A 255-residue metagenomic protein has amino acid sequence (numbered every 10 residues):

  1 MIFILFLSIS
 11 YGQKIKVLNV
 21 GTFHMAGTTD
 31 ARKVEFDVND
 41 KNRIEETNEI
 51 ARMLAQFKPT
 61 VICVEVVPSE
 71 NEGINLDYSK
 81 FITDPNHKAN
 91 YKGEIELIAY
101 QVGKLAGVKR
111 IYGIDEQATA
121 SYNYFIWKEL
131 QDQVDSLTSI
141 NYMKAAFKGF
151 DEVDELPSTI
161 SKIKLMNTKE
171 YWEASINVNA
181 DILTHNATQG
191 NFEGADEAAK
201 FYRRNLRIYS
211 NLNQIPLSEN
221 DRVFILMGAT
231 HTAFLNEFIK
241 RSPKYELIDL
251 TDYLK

Functional and structural regions predicted by a protein language model:
M1-K16: Bacterial Sec-dependent N-terminal signal peptides
H24-R43: Acidic/histidine-rich helix-loop elements that form or flank divalent-metal/phosphate-binding sites at the catalytic
A26-T28, E70-I74, A120-Y124, T232-L235: Short catalytic/ligand-binding loop motif for oxyanion handling, primarily in non-cytosolic enzymes, centered on
K41-A51, K88, S210: N-terminal post-signal-peptidase region of extra-cytosolic proteins
A51-M53, S69-L76: Post-signal peptide N-terminal segment of secreted/secretory-pathway proteins
L54, K58-V64: Proline-aspartate-enriched helix->loop->beta-strand connector
G73-I215: Hydrophobic, often amphipathic alpha-helical segments used for membrane interaction and targeting
A198-K255: A cross-kingdom marker for long, charged
